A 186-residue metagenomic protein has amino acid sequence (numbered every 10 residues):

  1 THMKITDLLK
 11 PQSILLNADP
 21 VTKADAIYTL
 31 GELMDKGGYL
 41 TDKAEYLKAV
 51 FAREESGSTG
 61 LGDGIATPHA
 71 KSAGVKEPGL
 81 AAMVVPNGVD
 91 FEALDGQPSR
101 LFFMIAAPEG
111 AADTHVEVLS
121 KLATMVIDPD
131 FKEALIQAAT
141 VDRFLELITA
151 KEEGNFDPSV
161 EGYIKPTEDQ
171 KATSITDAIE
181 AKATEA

Functional and structural regions predicted by a protein language model:
T1-A186: Cytosolic covalent-transfer regions centered on His/Cys nucleophiles that carry phosphoryl or persulfide groups
